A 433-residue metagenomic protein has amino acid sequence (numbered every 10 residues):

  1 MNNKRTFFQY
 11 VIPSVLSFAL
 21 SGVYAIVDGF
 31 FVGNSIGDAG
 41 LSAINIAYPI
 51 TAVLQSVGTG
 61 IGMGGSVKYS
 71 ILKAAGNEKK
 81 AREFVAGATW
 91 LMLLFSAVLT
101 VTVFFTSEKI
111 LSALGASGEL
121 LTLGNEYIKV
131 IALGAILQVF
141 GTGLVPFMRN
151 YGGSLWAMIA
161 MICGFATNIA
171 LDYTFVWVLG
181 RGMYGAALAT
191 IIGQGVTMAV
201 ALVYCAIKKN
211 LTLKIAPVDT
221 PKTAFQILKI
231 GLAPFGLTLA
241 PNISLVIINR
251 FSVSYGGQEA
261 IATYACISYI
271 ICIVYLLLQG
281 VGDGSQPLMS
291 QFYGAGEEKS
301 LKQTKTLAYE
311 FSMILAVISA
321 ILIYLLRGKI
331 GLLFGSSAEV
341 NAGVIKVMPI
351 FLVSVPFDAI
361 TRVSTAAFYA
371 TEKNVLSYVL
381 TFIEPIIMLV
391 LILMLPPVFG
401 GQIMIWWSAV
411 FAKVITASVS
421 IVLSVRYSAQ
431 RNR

Functional and structural regions predicted by a protein language model:
M1-S14, Y69-I136, V178-L232, M289-S354 (+1 more regions): Short alpha-helical transmembrane segments in multi-pass integral membrane proteins
N2-I36, P49-G64, K68, L93-T100 (+5 more regions): N-terminal transmembrane alpha-helices
Q9-D28, V130, G141, G164 (+5 more regions): Transmembrane helical elements of multi-pass membrane transporters/channels
S14, F18, F30, N34 (+16 more regions): Transmembrane alpha-helix boundary and packing residues in multipass membrane permease domains and related
V23-S42, L111-G118, T174-R181, N242-I273 (+4 more regions): Helix-terminus/linker motif at the lipid-water interface of multi-pass membrane proteins
L41-V101, Q138-A157, T263-I321, L325 (+2 more regions): Small-residue-rich hydrophobic transmembrane alpha-helices
G62, I131-R149, A157-N168, A186-A201 (+4 more regions): Short runs within selected transmembrane alpha-helices of multi-pass transporters and secretion channels
